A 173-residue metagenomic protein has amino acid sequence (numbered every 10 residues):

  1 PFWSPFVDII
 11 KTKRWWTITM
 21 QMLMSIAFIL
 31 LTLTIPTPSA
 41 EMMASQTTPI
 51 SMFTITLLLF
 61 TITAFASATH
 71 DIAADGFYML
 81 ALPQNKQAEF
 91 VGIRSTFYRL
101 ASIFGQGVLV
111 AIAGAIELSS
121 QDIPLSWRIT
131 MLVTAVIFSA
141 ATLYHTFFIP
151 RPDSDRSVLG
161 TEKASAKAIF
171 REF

Functional and structural regions predicted by a protein language model:
P1-T12, A113: Helix-to-loop junctions at the C-terminal end of transmembrane segments in multipass secondary transporters
D8-S25: Cytoplasmic membrane-interface "Motif A"-like loop-to-helix N-cap segments of 12-TM Major Facilitator Superfamily
I9-I10, F77-L82, A115: Helix-to-coil boundary motifs at intracellular loop junctions of multi-pass secondary transporters
K11, T34-I35: Helix-breaking motifs and short loop linkers at transmembrane-helix boundaries and internal kinks in secondary membrane
S25, I35, A40-L57, T69 (+1 more regions): Intracellular loop-helix junctions on the cytosolic face of multi-pass helical membrane proteins
L59-A64: Helical-face signature of the major facilitator-like transporter fold
F65-L82: Intracellular juxtamembrane helix-capping segments at the cytosolic ends of symmetry-related transmembrane helices
